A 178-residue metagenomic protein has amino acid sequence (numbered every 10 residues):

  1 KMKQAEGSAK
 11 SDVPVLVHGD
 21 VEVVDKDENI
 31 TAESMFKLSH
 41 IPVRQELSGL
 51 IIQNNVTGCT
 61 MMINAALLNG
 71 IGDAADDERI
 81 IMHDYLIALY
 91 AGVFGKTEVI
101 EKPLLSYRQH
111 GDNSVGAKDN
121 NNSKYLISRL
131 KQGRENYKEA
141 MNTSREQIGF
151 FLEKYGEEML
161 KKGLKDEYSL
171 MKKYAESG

Functional and structural regions predicted by a protein language model:
K1-A32: Conserved donor NDP-sugar-binding/catalytic core segment of glycosyltransferases
Q4-K10, D73, V93, E153: Secondary-structure boundary motif
V17-H18, S48, Y168: Generic hydrophobic-segment detector
V24-D27, N55-A65, E101-L105, K138-F151: Noncatalytic linker/hinge segments flanking ATPase motor cores
E33-N120: Conserved nucleotide-sugar donor-binding catalytic segment
I51-I52, G72-I81, L86, S106-G178: C-terminal subregions of glycosyltransferases and related glycan-biosynthesis enzymes
